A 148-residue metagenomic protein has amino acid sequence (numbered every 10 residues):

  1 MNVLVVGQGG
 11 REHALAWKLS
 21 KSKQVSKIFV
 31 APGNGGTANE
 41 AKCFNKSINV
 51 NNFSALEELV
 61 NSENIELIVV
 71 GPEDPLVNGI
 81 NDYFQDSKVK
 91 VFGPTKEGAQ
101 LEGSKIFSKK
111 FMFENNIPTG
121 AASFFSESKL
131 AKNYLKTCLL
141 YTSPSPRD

Functional and structural regions predicted by a protein language model:
M1-E97: ATP-binding N-terminal substructure of ATP-dependent carboxylate-amine bond-forming enzymes
I68, Y141-D148: Conserved small/polar residues in nucleotide/adenosyl-binding loops
P94, P118-G120, P144-P146: Proline-centered helix-kink/hinge sites
A99-L139: Glycine-/Pro-rich loop/turn segments that contact NAD(P) or position catalytic residues in Rossmann-like domains
